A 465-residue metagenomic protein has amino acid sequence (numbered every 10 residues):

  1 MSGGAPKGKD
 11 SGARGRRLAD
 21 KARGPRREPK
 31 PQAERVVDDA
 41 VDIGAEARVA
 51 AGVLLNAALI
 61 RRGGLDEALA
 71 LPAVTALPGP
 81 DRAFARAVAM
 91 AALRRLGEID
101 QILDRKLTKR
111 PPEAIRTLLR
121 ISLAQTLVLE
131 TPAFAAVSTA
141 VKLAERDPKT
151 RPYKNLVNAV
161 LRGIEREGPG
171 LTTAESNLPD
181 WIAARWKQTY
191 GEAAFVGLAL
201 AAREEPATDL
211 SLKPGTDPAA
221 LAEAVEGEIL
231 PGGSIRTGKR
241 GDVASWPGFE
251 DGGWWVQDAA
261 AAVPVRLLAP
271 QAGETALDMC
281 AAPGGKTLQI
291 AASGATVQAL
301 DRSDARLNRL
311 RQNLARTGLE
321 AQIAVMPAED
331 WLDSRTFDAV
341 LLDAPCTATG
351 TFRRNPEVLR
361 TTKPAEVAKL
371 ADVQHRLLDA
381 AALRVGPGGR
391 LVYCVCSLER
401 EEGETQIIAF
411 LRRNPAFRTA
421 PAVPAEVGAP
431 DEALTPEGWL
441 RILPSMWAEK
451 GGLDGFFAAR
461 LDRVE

Functional and structural regions predicted by a protein language model:
M1-E465: S-adenosylmethionine
